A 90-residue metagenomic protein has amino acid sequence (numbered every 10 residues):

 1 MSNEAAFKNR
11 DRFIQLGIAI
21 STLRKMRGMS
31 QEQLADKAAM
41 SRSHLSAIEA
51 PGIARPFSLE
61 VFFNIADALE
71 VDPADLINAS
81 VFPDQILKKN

Functional and structural regions predicted by a protein language model:
M1-M26: A short, Lys/Arg-rich alpha-helix, primarily the initiator
S2-N3, D67, D75-N90: Short, charged recognition helix plus adjacent turn of helix-turn-helix-like nucleic-acid-binding domains
I20, L34-A35, L45-I48, L76: Conserved hydrophobic/aromatic packing and binding residues within compact polymer-binding modules
S21, E32, F63: Residues within the helices of the helix-turn-helix
R24, A35, A66: The alpha-helix within a helix-turn-helix
A39-R55: Recognition helix of helix-turn-helix/homeodomain-like DNA-binding domains that insert into the DNA major groove
G52-D67: Short, basic-rich loop-to-helix N-cap that marks the start of a DNA-contacting helix
